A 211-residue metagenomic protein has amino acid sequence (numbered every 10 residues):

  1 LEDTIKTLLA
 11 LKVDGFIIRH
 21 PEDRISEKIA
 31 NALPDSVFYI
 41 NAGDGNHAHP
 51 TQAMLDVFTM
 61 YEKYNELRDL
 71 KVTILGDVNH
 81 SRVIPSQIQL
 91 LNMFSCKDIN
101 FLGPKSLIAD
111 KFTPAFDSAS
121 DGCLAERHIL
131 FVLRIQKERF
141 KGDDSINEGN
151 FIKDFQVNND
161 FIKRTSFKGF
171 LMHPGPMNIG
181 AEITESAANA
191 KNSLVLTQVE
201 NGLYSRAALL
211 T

Functional and structural regions predicted by a protein language model:
L1-Y61, I179: Phosphate/diphosphate ligand-binding glycine-rich loop within oxidoreductases
I25-D44, G142-S166, K191-N192: A short, gly/pro- and small-residue-rich
G43-H47, P104-S106, Q198-G202: Short, acidic/turn-prone active-site loops that include or flank metal/cofactor- and phosphate-binding residues
E62-I135, R139: Glycine-rich phosphate/diphosphate-binding loop of Rossmann-like nucleotide-binding domains
L67, M93-S95, D160-K168, N189-A190: Short, conserved loop/helix-junction motifs that constitute active-site signature segments in enzyme catalytic cores
K111-S186: Rossmann-like adenosine-cofactor binding region
K168-G169, P174-T211: Adenosine-phosphate binding glycine-rich loop
